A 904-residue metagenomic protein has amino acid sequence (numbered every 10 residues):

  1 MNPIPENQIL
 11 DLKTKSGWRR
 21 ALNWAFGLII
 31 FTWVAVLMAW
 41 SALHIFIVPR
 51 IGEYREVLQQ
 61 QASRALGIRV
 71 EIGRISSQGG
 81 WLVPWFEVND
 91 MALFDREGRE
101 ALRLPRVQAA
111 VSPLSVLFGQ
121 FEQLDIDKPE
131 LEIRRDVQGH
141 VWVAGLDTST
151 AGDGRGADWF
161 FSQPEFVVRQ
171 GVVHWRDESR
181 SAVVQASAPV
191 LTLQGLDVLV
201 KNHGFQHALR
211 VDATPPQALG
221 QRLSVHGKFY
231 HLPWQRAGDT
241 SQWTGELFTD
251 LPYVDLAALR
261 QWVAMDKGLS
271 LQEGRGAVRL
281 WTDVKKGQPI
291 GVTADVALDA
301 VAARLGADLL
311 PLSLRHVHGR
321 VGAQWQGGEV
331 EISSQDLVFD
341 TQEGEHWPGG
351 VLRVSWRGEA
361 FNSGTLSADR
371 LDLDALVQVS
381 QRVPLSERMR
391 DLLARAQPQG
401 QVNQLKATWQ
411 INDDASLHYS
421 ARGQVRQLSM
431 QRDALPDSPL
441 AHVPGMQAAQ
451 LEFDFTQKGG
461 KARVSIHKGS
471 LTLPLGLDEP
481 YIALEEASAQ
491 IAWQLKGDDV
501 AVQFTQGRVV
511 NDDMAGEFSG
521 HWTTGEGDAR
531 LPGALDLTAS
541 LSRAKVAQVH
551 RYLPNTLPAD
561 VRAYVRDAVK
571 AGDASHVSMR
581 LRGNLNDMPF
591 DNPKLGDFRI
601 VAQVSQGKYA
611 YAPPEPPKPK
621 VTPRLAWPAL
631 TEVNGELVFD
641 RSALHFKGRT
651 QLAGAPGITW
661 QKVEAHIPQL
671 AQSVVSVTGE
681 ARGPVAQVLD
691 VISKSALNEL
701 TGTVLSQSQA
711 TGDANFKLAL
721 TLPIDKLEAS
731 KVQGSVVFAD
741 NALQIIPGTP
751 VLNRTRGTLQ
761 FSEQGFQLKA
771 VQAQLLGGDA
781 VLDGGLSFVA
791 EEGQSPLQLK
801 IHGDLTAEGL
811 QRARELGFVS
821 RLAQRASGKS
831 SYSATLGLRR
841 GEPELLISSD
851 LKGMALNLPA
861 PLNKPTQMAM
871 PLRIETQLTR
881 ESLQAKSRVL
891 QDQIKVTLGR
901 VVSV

Functional and structural regions predicted by a protein language model:
N2-L66, L131: N-terminal type II signal-anchor transmembrane helix that functions as the membrane-insertion/stop-transfer segment
N2-R19, I68-R69, W85, N89-V200 (+9 more regions): Secondary-structure transition motifs
S63-N89: Short extracytoplasmic
R69-G73, E97-A110, R180-G195, P216-Y230 (+16 more regions): Amphipathic hydrophobic-ligand
I75, M91, V107, L124 (+18 more regions): Solvent-exposed loop/turn tips at the surfaces of repeat/solenoid architectures
V111-S115, P233-W234, T282-K286, K406-D413 (+4 more regions): Outer-membrane beta-barrel proteins
P113, L146-D266, Q272-P289, D299 (+8 more regions): Elongated, acidic membrane-bridging lipid-handling scaffolds and related periplasm/extracellular "bridge/tunnel" systems
G171, P189, H203-H207, L256-V263 (+14 more regions): Flexible, solvent-exposed coil segments and beta strand-coil junctions, predominantly the extracellular/periplasmic
